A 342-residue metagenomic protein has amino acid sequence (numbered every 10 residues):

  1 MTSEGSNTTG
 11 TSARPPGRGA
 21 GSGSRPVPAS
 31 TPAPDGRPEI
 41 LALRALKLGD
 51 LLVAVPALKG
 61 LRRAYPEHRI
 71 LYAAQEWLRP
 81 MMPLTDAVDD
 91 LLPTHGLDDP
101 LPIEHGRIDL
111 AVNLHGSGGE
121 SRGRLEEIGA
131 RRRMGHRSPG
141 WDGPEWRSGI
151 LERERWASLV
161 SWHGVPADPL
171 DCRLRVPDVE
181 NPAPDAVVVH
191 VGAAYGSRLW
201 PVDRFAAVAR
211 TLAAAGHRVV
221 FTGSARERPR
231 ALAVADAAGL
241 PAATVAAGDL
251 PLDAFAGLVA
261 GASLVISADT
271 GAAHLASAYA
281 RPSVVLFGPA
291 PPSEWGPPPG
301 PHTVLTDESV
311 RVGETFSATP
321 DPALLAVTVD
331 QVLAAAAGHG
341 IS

Functional and structural regions predicted by a protein language model:
M1-S342: Catalytic machinery of carbohydrate-active enzymes, primarily nucleotide-sugar-dependent glycosyltransferases
